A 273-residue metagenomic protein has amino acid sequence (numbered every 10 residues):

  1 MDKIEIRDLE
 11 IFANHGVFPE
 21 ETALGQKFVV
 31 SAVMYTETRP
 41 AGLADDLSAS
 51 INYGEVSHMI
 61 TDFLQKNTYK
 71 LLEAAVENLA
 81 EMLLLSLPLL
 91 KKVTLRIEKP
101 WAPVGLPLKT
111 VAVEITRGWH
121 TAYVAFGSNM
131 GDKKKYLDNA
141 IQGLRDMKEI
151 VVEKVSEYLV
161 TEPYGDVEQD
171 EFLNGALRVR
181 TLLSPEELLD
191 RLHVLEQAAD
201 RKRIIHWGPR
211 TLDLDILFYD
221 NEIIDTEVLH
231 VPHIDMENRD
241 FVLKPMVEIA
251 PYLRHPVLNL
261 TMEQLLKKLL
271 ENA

Functional and structural regions predicted by a protein language model:
M1-V124, S128: N-terminal, polar/charged subdomain of small-to-medium soluble alpha/beta proteins
D2-R7, L24-V30, K91, K109-V111 (+4 more regions): A generic structural signal for short beta-strands and their flanking turns/coil linkers
M34-T36, S128, R178-T181, D220-N221: Short beta-strand-to-loop capping motifs
E37-G42, W119, Y164-E171, L189 (+1 more regions): Flexible, gly/pro- and Lys/Arg-enriched active-site loops
G42-G54, D146-S184: Short, surface-exposed acidic-centric catalytic microdomains
L79, L83-L84, L144-R145, L192: Hydrophobic C-terminal alpha-helix "anchor/cap" residues
R96-P100, Y158-V160, L217-Y219: Short loop/turn motifs enriched for small/polar and acidic residues
W119-I150, S156-V160: N-terminal beta1-alpha1 ligand-phosphate binding loop
